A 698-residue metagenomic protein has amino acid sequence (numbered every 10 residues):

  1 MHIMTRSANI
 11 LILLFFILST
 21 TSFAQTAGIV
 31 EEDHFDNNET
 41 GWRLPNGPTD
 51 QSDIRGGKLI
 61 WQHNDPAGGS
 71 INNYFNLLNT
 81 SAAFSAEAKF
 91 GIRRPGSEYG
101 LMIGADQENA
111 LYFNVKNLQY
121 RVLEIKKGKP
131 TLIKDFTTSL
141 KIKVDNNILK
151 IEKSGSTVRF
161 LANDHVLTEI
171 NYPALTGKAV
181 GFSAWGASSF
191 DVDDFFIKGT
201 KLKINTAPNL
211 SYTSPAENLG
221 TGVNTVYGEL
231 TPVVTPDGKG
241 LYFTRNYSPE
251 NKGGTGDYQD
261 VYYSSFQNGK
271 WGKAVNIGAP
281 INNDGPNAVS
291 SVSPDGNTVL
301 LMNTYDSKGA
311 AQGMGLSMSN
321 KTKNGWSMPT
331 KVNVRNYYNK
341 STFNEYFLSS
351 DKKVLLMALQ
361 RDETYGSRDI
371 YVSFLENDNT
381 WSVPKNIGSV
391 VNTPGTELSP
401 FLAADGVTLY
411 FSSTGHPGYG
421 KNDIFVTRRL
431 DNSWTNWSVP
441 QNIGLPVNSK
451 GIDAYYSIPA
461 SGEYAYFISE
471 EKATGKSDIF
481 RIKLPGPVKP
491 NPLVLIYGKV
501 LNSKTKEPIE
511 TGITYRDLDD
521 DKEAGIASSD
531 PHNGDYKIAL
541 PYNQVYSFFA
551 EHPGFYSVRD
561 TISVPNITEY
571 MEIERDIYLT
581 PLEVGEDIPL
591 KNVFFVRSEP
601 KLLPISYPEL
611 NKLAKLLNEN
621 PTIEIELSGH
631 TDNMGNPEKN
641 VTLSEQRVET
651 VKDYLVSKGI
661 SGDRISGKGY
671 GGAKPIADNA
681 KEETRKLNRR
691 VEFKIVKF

Functional and structural regions predicted by a protein language model:
Q25-N46: Extracellular carbohydrate-recognition regions
H63-K126: Secretory/extracellular carbohydrate-interaction modules and structurally similar beta-sandwich "look-alikes"
I170-D194: Flexible glycan-contacting loops in extracellular carbohydrate-active proteins
G199-K499, S503-K504, D519, I526-S529 (+3 more regions): Short, conserved micro-motifs composed of acidic
S413, P417-K421, N620, S628-F698: Periplasmic OmpA-like peptidoglycan-binding domain that tethers envelope proteins to the cell wall
I526-A527, P531-L540: Short, surface-exposed beta-strand/beta-hairpin micro-motifs centered on an aromatic residue
G534, Q544-G554: A short, solvent-exposed beta-strand micro-motif common in secreted/extracellular proteins
E583-I623, T631-T642: Short, solvent-exposed beta-strand/turn patches at coil↔beta or beta↔helix junctions that act as interaction loops
